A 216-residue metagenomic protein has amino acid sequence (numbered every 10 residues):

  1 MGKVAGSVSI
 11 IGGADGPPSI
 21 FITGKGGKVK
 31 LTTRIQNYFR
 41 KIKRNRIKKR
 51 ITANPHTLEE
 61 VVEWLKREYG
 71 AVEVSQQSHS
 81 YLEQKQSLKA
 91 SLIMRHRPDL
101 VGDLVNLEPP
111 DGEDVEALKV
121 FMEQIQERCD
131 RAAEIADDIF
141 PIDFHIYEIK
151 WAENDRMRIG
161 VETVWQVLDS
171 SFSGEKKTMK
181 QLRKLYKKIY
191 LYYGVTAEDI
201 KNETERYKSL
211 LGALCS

Functional and structural regions predicted by a protein language model:
M1-G2, K180: Ser/Thr/Gly-rich flexible loops in soluble cytosolic domains mediating phosphotransfer, phosphorylation
G2-T32, N37: Amphipathic alpha-helical packing elements
Q36-C215: Conserved mixed alpha/beta catalytic, RNA-binding, or beta-rich assembly cores of soluble enzyme, regulatory
